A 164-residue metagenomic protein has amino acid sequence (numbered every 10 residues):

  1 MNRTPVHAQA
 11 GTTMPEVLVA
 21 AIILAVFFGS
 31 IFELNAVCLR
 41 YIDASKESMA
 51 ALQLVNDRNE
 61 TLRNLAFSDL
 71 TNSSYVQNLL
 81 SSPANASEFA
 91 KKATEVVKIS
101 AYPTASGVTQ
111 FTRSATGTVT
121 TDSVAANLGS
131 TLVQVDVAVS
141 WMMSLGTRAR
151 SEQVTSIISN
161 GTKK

Functional and structural regions predicted by a protein language model:
M1-H7: N-terminal secretory signal peptides that target proteins for export/translocation
A8, T12-N56, L65: Aliphatic-rich helix starts adjacent to a transmembrane/signal segment
S45-K164: Low-complexity, Gly/Pro-rich coil/beta segments used as flexible assembly/activation regions
